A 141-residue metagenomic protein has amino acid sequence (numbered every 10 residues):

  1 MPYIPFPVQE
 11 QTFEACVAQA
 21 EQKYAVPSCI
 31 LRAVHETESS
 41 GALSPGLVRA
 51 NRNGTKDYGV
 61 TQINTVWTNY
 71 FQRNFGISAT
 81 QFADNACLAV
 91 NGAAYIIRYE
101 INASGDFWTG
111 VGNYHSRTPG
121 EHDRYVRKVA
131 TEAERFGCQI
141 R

Functional and structural regions predicted by a protein language model:
P2-R141: Catalytic glycan-binding domains that act on GlcNAc-containing polysaccharides
